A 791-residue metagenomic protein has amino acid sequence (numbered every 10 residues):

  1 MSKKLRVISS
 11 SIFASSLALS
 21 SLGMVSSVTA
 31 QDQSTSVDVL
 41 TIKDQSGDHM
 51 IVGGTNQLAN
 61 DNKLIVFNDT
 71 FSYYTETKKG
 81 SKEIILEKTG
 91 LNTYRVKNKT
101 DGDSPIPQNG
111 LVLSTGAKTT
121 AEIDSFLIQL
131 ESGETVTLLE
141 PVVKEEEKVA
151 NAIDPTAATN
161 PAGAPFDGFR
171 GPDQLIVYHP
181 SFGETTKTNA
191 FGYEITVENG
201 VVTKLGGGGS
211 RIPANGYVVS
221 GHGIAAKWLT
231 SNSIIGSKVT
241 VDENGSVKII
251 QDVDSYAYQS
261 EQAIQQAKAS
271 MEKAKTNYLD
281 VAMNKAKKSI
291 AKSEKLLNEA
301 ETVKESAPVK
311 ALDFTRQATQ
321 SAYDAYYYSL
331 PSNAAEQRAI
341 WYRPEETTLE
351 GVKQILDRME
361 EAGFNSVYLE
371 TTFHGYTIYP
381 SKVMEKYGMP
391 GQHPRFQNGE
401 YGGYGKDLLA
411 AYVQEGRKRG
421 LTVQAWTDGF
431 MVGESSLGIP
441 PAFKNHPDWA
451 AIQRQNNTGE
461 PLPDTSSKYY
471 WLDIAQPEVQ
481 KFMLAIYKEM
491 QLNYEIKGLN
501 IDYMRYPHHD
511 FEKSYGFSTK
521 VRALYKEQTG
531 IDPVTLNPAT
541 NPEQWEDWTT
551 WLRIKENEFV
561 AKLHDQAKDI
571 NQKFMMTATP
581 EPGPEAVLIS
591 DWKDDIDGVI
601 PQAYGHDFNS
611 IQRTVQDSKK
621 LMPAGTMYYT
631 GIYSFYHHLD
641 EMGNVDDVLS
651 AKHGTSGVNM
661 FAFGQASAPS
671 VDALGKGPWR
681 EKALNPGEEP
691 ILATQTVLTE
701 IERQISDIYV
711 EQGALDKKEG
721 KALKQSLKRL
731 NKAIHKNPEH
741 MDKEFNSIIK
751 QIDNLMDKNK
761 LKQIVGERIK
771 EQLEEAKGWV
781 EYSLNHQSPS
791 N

Functional and structural regions predicted by a protein language model:
L19-S34: Sec-dependent signal peptide cleavage junction
G236, I596, I600-L784: Substrate-binding cleft of secreted/luminal carbohydrate-active enzymes
A334-I340, K406, Q424-N493: Active-site-adjacent "subsite" loops/lids of carbohydrate-active enzymes
V352-P380, N493-K497, V599, G657: Catalytic domains of carbohydrate-active enzymes, especially glycoside hydrolases
A362-Y404: Aromatic-lined carbohydrate-binding/catalytic grooves of carbohydrate-active enzymes
Y379-Q392, M431-D464, Y503-N537: Aromatic- and acidic-residue-enriched segments that line the glycan-binding/catalytic groove of carbohydrate-active
T422-G429, E434, N500-H508, P538-V587 (+1 more regions): Aromatic-lined carbohydrate-recognition surfaces of secreted/lumenal glycan-active proteins
K497, D502, I531-E543, E585-I611 (+1 more regions): Aromatic- and acid-rich polysaccharide-binding/catalytic face of secreted or lumenal carbohydrate-active enzymes
